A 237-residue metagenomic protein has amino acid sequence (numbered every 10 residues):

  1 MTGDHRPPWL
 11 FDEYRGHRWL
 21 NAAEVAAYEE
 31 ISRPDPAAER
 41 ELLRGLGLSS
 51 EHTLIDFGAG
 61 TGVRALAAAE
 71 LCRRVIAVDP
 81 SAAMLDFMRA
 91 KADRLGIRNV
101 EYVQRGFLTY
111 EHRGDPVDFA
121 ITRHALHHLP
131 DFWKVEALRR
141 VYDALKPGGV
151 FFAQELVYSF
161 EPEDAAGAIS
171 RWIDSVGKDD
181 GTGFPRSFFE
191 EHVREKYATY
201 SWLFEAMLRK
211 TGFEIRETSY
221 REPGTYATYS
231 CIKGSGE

Functional and structural regions predicted by a protein language model:
M1-S49: Conserved class I S-adenosyl-L-methionine
E51-G58: Conserved class I S-adenosyl-L-methionine
T61-T109: Class I SAM-dependent methyltransferase SAM/SAH-binding core
I121: A conserved beta-strand element that flanks and buttresses the S-adenosyl-L-methionine
H124-A125: Short catalytic micro-motifs in class I SAM-dependent methyltransferases
V135-P147: A short glycine-rich, Lys/Arg-flanked "PGG" loop and its adjoining helix->strand segment in the class I
Q154-T211, T218: C-terminal alpha-helical "lid/dimerization" subdomain adjacent to the S-adenosyl-L-methionine
T211-G212, S219-E237: Core SAM-dependent methyltransferase catalytic element
